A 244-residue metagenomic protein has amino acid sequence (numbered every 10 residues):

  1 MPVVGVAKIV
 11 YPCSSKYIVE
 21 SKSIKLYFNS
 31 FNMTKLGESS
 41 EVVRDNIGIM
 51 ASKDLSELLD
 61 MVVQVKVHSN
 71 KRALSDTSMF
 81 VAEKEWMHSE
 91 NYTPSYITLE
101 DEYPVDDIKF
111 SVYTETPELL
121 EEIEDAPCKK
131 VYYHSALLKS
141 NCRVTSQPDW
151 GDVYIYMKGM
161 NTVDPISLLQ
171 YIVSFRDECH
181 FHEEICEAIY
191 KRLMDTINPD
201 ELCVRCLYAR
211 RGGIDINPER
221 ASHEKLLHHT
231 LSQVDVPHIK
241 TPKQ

Functional and structural regions predicted by a protein language model:
M1-Q244: N-terminal intrinsically disordered, cationic/polar leader segments that include organellar targeting peptides
